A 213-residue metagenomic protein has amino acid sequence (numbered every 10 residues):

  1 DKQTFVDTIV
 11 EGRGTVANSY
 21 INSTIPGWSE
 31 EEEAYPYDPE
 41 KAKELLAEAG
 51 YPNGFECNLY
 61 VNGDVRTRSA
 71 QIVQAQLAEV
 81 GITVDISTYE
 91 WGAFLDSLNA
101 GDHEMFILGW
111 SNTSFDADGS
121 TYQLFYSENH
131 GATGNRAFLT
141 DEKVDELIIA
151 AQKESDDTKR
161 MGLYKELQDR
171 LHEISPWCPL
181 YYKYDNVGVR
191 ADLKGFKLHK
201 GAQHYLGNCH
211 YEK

Functional and structural regions predicted by a protein language model:
D1-A75, E79-V80, L147, E166 (+1 more regions): Append "and occasionally in soluble cytosolic enzymes with long acidic Gly/Pro-rich linkers
D1-D7, E142-M161: Extended ligand-binding regions for polar small-molecule ligands
V6-T8, A17, I82-T88, M105 (+1 more regions): Acidic/polar loop patches that form or flank catalytic/metal-binding clefts of enzymes that bind anionic ligands
V6-V10, L108, Y122-Q123, I149 (+1 more regions): Generic alpha-helical structural context detector
I21, P26-K41, Y51, S97-G101 (+2 more regions): Short, solvent-exposed loop/beta-turn-alpha elements that line the ligand-binding surface or hinge of extracytoplasmic
E48-V65, D102, F106-W110, E154-A191: Bilobed periplasmic-binding protein-like "clamshell/Venus-flytrap" ligand-binding domains
T67-S69, D96, F115-A117, V189-A191: Extracytoplasmic/secreted cell-surface and envelope-processing proteins
A75-Y126, L163: Periplasmic binding protein-like
